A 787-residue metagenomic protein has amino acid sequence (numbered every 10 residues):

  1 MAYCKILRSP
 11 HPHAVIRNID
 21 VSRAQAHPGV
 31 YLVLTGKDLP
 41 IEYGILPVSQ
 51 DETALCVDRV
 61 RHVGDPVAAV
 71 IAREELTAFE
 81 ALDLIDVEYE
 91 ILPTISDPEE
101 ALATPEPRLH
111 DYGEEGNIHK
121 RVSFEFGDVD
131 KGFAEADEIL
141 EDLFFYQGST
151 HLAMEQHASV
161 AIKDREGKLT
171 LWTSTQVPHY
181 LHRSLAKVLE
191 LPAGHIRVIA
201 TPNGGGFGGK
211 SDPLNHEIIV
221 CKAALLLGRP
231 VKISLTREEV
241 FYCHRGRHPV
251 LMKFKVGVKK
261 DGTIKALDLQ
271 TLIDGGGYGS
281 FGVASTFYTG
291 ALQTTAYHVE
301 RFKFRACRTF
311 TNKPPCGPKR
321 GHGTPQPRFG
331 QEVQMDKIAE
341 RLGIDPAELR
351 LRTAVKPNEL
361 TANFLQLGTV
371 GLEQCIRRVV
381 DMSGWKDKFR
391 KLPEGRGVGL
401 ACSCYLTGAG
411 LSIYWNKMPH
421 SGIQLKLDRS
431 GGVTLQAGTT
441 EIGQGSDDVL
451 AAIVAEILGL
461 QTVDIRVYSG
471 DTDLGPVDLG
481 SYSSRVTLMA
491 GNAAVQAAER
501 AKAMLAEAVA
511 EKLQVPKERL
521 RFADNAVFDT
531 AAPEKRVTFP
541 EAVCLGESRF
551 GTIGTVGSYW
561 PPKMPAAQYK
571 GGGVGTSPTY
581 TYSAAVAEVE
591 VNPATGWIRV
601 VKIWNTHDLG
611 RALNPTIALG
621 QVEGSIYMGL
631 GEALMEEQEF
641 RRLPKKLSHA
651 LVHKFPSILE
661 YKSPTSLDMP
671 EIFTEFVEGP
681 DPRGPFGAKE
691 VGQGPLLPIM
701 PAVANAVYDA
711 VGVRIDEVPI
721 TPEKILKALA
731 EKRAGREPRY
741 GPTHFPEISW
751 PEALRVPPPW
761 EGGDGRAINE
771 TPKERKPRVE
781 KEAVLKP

Functional and structural regions predicted by a protein language model:
M1-I118, I139-D142, R778, E782-K786: Flexible, low-hydrophobicity surface segments
C4, D83-S96, Q176, R183 (+7 more regions): Extended active-site and interfacial segments that coordinate phosphate-rich ligands in large catalytic machineries
G36-K37, E190-H195, L225-V231, K260 (+2 more regions): C-terminal catalytic domains of large/alpha subunits in multi-subunit enzymes
Y43-V48, E80-L84, H182-S184, F207-P213 (+12 more regions): Short acidic, glycine/serine/threonine-rich loops at helix termini
I71-A72, N215-K222, M252-T263: Active-site-proximal alpha-helical scaffold in enzymes
P105-L189, A354-G432, Q568, L647-E675: Helix-loop-helix junctions that connect adjacent transmembrane helices in secondary transporters/permeases, recognized
G116-S159, R165, P249-V333, A409-H420 (+2 more regions): Glycine-rich loop/linker segments at domain edges
R197, P202, G206-G228, K232-S234 (+1 more regions): Thiamine diphosphate
